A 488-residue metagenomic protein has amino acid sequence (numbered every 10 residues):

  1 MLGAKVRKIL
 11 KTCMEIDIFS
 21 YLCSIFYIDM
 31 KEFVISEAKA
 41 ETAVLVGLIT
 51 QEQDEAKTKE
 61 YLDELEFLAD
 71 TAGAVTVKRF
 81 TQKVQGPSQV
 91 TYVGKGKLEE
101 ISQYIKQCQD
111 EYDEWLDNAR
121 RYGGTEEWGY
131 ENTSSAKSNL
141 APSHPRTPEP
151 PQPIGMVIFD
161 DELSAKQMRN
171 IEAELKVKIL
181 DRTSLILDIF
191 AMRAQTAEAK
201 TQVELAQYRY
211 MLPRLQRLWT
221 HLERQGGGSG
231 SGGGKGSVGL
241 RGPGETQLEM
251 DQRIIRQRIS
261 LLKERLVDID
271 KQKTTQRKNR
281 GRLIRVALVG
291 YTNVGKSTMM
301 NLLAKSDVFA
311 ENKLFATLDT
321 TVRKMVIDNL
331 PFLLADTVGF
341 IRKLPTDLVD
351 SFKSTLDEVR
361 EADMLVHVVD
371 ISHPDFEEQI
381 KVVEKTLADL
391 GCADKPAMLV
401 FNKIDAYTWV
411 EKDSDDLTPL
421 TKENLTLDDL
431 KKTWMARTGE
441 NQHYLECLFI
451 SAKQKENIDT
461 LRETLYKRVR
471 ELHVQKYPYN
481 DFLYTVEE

Functional and structural regions predicted by a protein language model:
I18-I186: N-terminal accessory targeting/assembly segments
I28-V44, E66, Q216-V294, M300 (+2 more regions): C-terminal-of-GTPase-core extension/linker across diverse P-loop GTPases
E37-A38, P148-P151, K324-D328, L333 (+4 more regions): Conserved catalytic network of the ASCE P-loop NTPase/AAA+ motor domain
E52, E162-A165, R360-K381, C392-M398 (+1 more regions): Conserved Switch II/interswitch segment of TRAFAC-class P-loop GTPases
E52-A56, G86-T91, R193-A197, D307-F309 (+2 more regions): Flexible beta-alpha connector loops of hexameric P-loop NTPases
L185-V203: Short alpha-helix plus adjacent loop in nuclease-associated cores
K278-G281, L303-F332, T346-S351, F376 (+1 more regions): Switch I (effector-binding) loop of TRAFAC-class P-loop GTPase G-domains
T320-I371: Switch/coupling sub-region of P-loop NTPases
